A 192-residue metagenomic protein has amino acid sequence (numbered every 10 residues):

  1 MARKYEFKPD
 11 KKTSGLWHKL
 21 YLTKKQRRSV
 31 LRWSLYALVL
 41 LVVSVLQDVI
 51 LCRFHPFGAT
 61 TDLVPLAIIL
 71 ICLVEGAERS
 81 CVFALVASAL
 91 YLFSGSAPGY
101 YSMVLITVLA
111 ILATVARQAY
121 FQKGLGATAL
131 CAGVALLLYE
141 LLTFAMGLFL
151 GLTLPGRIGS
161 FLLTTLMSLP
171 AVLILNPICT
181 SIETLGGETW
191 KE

Functional and structural regions predicted by a protein language model:
M1-E192: Terminal, non-globular segments
